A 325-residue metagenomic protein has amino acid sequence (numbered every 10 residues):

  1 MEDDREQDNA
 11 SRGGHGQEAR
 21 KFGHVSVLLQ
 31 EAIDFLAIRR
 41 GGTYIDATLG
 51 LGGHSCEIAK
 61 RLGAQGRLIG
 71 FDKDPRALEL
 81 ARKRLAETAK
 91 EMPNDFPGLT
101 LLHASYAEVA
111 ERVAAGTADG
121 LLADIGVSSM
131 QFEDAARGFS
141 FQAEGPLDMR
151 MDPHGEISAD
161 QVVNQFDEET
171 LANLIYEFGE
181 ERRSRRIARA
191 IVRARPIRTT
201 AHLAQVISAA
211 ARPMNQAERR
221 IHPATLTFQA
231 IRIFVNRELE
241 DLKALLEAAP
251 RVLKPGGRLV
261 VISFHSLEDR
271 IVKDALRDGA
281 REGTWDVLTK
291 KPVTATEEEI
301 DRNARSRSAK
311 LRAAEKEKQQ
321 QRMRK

Functional and structural regions predicted by a protein language model:
M1-K325: S-adenosyl-L-methionine-dependent methyltransferase catalytic core, i.e., the SAM/SAH-binding region
